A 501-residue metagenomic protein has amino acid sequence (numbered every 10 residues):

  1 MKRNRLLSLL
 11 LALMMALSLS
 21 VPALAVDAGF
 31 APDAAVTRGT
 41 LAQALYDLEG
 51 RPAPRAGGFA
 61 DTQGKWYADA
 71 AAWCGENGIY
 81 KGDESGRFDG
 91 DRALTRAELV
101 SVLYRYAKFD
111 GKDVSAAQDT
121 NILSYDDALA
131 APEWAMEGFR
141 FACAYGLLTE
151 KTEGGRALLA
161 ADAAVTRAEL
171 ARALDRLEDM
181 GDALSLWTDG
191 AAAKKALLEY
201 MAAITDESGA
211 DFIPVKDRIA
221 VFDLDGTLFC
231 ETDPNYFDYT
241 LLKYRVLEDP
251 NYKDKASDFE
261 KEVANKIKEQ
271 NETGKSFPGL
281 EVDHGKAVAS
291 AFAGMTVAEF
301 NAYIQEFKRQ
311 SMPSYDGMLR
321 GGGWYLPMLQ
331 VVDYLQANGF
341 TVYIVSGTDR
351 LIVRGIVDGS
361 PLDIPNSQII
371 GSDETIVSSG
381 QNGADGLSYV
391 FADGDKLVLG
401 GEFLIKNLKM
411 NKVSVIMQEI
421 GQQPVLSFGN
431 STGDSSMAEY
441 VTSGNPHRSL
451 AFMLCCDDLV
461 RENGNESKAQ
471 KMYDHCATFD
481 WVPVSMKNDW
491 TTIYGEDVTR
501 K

Functional and structural regions predicted by a protein language model:
K2-A70, E76-A97, R105-M136, T149-R167 (+1 more regions): Feature responds to low-complexity, polar/acidic, surface-exposed segments characteristic of secreted/exported proteins
A31-G39, D61-A68, G90-L94, L129-E133 (+12 more regions): Soluble non-cytosolic domains of exported or imported proteins
R38, A42-Y46, A68-A71, R96 (+16 more regions): Extracytoplasmic/secreted envelope proteins and their assembly/folding machinery, especially bacterial periplasmic
Y46-P54, G75-I79, Y104-K112, C143-L147 (+15 more regions): Sec-exported extracytoplasmic/periplasmic mature domains
G181-S185, A202, A210-D211, D217 (+2 more regions): C-terminal cap/substrate-recognition subdomain and adjoining C-terminal extension of metal-dependent phosphatase-like
D182-L224, T232, Y239, V246 (+1 more regions): Non-catalytic pre-domain segments flanking phosphatase-related domains
P234-Y236, T240-G322, L326: A metal-dependent, Asp-based hydrolase signature
